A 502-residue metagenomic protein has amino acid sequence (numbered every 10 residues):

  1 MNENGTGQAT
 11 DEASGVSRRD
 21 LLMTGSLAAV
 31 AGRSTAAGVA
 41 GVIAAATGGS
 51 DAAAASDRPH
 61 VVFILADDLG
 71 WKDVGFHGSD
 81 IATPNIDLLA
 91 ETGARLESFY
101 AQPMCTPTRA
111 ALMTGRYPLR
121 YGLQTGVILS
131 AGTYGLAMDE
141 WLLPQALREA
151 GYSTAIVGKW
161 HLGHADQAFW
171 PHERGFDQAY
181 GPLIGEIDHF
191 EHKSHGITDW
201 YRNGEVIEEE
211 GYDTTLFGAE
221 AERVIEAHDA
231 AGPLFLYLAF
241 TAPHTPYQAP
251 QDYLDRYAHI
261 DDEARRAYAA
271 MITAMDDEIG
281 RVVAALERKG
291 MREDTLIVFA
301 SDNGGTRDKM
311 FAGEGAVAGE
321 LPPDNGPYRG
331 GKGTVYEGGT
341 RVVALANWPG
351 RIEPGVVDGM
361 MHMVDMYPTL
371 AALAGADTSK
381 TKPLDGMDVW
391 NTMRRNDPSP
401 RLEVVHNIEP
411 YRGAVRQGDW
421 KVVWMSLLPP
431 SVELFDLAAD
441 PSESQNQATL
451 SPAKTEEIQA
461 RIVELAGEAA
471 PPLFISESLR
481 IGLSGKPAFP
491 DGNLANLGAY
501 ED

Functional and structural regions predicted by a protein language model:
N2-G7, G15-S34, I43-E433, L437-A460 (+4 more regions): Formylglycine-dependent sulfatase
